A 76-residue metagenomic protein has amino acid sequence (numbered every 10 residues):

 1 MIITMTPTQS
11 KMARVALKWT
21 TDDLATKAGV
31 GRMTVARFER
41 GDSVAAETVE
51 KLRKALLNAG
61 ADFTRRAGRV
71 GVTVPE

Functional and structural regions predicted by a protein language model:
M1-T4: Short, intrinsically disordered or compositionally biased N-terminal tails of bacterial proteins
Q9-D23: Short basic helix-loop element that most often maps to the first helix and adjoining turn of HTH DNA-binding modules
S10, L24-A25, V35-F38: Conserved hydrophobic/aromatic packing and binding residues within compact polymer-binding modules
V15, T26, R40: Alpha-helical residues within the helix-turn-helix
W19, V30, A61: Short glycine/serine/threonine/alanine-rich loop segments
G29-V44: Recognition helix of helix-turn-helix/homeodomain-like DNA-binding domains that insert into the DNA major groove
A46-T64: DNA major-groove recognition helix of helix-turn-helix/homeodomain DNA-binding modules
N58-E76: Short C-terminal boundary/hinge segments that cap the last helix of small helical domains
